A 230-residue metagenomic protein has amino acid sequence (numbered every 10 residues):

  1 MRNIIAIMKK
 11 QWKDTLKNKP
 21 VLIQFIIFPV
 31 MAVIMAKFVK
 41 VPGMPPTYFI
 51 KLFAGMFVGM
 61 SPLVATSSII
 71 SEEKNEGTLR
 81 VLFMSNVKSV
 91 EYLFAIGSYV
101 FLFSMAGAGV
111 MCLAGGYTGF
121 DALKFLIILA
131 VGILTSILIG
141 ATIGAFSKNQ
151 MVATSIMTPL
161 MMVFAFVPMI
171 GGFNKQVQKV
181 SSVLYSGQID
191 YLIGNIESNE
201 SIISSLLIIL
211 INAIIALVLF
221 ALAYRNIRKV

Functional and structural regions predicted by a protein language model:
M1-V21: N-terminal Sec/SRP start-transfer signal
D14-V41, F49-A65, I156-P168, L210-L217: Hydrophobic alpha-helical transmembrane segments of multi-pass membrane transport/permease proteins
P46-M84, K88-M111: Hydrophobic alpha-helical transmembrane segments of multi-pass membrane transport proteins
G59-V64, F94-A95, F120-I128, F173-Q176 (+1 more regions): Short alpha-helical transmembrane interface motifs in multi-pass membrane proteins
P62-T66, V110, L138-I143, L219-A223: Hydrophobic/aromatic residues in alpha-helical transmembrane segments
S89, G97-S147: Alpha-helical transmembrane segments and their short interhelical loops
T142, I209-V230: Junction motif at the cytosolic side of a transmembrane helix
P168-I214: Terminal transmembrane helical anchor/hairpin motif
